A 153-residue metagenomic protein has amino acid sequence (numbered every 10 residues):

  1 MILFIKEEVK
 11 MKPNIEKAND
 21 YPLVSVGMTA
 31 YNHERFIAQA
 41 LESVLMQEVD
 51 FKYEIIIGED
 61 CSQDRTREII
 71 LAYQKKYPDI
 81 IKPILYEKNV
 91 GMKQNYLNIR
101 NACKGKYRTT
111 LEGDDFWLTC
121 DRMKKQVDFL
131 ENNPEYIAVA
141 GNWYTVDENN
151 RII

Functional and structural regions predicted by a protein language model:
I2-I153: Nucleotide-sugar donor-binding/catalytic module of glycosyltransferases that assemble extracellular/cell-envelope
